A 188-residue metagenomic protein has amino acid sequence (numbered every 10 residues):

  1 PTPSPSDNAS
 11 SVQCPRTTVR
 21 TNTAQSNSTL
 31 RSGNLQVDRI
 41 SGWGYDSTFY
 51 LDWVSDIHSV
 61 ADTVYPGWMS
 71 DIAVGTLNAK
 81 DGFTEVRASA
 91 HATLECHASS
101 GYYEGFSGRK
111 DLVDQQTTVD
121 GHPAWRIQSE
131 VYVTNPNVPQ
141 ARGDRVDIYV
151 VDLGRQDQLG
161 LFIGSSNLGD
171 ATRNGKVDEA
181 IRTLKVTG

Functional and structural regions predicted by a protein language model:
P1-W53, S165-G188: N-terminal targeting sequences that direct proteins away from the cytosol to non-cytosolic compartments
V12-N22, S70-A73, S89-S99, Y103-G108: Short N-terminal helix-initiation segments at or just after the protein's N-terminus
T29-S89: Secretory pathway targeting signatures of secreted, lumenal, and periplasmic proteins
G42, L153-D157: Short, solvent-exposed coil/turn segments at beta-strand boundaries
A88, A92, K176-E179: Extracytoplasmic/secreted proteins, especially bacterial periplasmic and envelope-associated proteins
H91-D147: Signature of long, low-cysteine stretches enriched in small and polar/charged residues
D157-S166: Short, well-ordered beta-strand elements
